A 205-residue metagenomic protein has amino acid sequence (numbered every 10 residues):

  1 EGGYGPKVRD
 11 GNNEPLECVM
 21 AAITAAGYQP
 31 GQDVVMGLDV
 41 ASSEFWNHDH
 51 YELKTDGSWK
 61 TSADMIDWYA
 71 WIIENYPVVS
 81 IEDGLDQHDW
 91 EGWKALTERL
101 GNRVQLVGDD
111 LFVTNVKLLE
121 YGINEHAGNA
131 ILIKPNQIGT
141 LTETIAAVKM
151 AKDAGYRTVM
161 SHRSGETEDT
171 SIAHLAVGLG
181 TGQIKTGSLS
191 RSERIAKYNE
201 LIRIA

Functional and structural regions predicted by a protein language model:
G5-I204: Catalytic core of soluble alpha/beta enzymes
